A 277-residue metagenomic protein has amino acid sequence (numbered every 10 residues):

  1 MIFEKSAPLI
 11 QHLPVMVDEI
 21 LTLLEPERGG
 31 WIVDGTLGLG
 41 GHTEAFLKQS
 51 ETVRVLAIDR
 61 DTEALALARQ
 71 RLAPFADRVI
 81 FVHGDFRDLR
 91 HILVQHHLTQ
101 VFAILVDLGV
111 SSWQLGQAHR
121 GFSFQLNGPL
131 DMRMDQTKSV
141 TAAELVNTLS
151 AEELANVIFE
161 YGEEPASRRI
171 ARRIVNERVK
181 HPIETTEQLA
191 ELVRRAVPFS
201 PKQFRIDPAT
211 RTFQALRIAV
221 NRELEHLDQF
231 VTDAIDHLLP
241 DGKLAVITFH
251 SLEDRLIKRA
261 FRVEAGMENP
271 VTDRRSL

Functional and structural regions predicted by a protein language model:
M1-L277: S-adenosyl-L-methionine-dependent methyltransferase catalytic core, i.e., the SAM/SAH-binding region
